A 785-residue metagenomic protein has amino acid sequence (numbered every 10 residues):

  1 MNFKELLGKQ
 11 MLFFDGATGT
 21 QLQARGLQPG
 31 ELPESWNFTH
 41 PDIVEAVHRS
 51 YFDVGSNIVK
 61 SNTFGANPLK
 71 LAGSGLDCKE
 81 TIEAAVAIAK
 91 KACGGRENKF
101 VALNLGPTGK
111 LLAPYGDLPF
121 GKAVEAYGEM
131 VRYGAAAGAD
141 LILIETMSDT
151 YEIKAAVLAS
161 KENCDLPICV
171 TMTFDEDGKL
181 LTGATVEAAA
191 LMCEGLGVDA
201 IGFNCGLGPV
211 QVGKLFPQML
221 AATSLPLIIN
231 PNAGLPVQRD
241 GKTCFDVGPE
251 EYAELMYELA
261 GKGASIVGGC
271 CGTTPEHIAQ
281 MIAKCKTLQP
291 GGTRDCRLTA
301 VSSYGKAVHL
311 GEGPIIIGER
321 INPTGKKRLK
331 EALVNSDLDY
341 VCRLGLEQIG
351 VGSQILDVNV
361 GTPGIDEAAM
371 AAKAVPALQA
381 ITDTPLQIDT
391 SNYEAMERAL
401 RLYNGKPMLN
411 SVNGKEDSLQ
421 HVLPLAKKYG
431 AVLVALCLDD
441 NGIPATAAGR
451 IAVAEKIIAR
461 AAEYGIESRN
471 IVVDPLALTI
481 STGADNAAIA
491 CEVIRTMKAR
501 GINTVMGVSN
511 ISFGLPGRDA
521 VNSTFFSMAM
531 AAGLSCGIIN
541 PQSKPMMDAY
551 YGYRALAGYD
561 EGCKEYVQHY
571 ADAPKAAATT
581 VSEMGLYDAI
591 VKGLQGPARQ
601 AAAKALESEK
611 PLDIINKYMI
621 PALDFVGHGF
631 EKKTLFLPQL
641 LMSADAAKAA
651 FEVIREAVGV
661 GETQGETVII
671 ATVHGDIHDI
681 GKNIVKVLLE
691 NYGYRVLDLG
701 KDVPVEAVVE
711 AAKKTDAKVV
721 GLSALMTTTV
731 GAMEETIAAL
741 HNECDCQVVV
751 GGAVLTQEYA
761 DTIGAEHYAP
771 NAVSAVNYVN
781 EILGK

Functional and structural regions predicted by a protein language model:
M1-V472, L478-K785: Domain-level signal for soluble alpha/beta catalytic cores
